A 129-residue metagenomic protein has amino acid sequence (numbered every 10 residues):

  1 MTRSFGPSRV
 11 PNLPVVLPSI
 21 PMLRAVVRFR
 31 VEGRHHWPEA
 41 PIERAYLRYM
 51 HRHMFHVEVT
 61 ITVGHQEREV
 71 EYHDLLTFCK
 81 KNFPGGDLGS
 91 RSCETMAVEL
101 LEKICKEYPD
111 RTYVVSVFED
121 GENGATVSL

Functional and structural regions predicted by a protein language model:
R3-L129: Charge-rich, low-complexity N-terminal segments
